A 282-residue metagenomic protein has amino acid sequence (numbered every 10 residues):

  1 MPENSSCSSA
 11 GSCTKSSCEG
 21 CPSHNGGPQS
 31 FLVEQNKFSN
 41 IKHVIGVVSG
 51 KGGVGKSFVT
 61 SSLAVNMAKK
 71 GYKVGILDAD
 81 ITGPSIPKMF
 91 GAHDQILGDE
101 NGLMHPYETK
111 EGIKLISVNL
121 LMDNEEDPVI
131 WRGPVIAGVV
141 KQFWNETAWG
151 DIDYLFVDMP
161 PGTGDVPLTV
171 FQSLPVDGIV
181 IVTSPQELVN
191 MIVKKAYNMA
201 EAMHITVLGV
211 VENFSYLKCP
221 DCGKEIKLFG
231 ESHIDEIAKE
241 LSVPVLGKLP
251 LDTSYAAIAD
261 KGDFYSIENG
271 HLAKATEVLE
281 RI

Functional and structural regions predicted by a protein language model:
M1-F31, M199-I282: C-terminal lobe/tail of nucleotide-utilizing enzymes
N36-K42: Phosphate-binding P-loop
I41, G52, D78, I86 (+7 more regions): Residue-level signature of catalytic and energy-coupling elements of molecular machines, predominantly ATP/GTP-dependent
H43-I81, Y197: Walker A/P-loop phosphate-binding motif and the immediately C-terminal alpha-helix
V74, A79-M122, A137: Phosphate-binding loop that captures ATP/GTP phosphates
I116, M159, Q172, V278-I282: Glycine-rich phosphate-binding loops of nucleotide-dependent enzymes
M122-V170, G270: Phosphate-binding/switch loop-helix module in NTP-utilizing enzymes
G150-V157, T163-G164, P175-A196: Conserved Switch II/interswitch segment of TRAFAC-class P-loop GTPases
